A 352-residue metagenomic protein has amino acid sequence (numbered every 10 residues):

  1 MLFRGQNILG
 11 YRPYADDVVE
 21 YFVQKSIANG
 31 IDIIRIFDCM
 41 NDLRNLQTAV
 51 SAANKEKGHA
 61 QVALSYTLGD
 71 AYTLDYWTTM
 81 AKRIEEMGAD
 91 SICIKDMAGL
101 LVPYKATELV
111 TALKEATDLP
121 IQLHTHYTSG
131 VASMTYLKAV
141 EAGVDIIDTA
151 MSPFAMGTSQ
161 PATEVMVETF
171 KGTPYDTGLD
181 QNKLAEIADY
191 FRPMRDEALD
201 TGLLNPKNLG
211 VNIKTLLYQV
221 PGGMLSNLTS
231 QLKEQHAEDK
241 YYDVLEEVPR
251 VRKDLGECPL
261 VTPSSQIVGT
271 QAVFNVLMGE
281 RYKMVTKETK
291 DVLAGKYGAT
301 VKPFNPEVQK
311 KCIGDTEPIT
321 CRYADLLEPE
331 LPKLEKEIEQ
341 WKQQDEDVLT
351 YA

Functional and structural regions predicted by a protein language model:
M1-E85, V102: Active-site beta->alpha loop and helix N-cap motifs at the rims of alpha/beta catalytic domains
M1-L2, A49-S65, A106-L123, V167-L179: Alpha-helix-loop-beta-strand connector modules within alpha/beta enzyme cores
G30-I33, E56-A60, G88-D90, T117-I121 (+1 more regions): Short, well-ordered coil/turn segments that N-cap beta-strands
I36, D96, A142-S159: Glycine-rich phosphate-binding active-site loops on the catalytic face of alpha/beta enzymes
I36, I84, I92, G143 (+2 more regions): Conserved, mostly hydrophobic/aromatic
Y72-I84, S129-D145: Catalytic cores of alpha/beta
M134, S159, V167-F170, T177-E234: Core active-site phosphate/anionic-ligand binding loop and the adjoining beta-turn-alpha structural block in enzyme
N205-T215, Q219-A352: Terminal or standalone catalytic/regulatory effector modules within metabolic enzymes and repeat proteins
